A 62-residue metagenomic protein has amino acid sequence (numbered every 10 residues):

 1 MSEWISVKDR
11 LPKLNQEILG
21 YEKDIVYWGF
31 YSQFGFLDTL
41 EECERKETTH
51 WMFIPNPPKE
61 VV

Functional and structural regions predicted by a protein language model:
M1-V62: Secondary-structure transition motif
